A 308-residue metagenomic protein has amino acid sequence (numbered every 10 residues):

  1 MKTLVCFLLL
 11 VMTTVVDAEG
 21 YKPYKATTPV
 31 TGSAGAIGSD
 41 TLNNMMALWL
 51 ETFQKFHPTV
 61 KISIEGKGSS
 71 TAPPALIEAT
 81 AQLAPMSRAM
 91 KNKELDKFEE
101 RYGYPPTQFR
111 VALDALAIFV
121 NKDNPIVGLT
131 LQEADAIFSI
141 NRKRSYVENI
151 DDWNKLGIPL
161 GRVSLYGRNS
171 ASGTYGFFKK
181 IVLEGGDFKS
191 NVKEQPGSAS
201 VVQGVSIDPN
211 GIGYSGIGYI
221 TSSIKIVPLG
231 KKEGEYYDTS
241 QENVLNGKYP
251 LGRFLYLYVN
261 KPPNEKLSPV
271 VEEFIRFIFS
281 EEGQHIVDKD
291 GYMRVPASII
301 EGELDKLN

Functional and structural regions predicted by a protein language model:
L4-M12: Sec-dependent N-terminal signal peptides
A18-N308: Flexible loop/hinge segments at secondary-structure junctions
